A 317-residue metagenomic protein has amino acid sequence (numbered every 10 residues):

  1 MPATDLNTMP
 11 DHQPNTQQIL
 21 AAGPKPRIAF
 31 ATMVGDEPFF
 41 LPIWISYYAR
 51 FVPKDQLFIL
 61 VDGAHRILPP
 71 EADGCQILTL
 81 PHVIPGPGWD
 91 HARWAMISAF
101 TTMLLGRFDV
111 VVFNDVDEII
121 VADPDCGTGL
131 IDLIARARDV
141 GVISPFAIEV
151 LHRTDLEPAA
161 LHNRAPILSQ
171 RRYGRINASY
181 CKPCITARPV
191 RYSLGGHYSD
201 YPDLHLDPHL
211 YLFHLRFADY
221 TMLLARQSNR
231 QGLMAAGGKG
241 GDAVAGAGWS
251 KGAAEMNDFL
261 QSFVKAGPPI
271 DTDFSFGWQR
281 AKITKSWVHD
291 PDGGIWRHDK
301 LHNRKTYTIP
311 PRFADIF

Functional and structural regions predicted by a protein language model:
M1-P42: N-proximal low-complexity "stem/linker" segments adjacent to membrane-targeting elements
S46-D55: Short, acidic, metal-binding catalytic loop of nucleotide-sugar glycosyltransferases
Y48, V112-I119: Short acidic catalytic loops
V52, L104-F108, A137-R138: A structural signal for short coil/turn segments at secondary-structure junctions
D55, D109, D117, G141 (+1 more regions): Conserved acidic residues
F58-V61: Short internal beta-strands
H65-F113, A122: Active-site-proximal specificity loops/subdomain of glycosyltransferases
D90-A95, A122-F317: Catalytic-site signature of metal-activated, phosphate-bearing donor transferases, centered on the GT-A/GT-A-like
